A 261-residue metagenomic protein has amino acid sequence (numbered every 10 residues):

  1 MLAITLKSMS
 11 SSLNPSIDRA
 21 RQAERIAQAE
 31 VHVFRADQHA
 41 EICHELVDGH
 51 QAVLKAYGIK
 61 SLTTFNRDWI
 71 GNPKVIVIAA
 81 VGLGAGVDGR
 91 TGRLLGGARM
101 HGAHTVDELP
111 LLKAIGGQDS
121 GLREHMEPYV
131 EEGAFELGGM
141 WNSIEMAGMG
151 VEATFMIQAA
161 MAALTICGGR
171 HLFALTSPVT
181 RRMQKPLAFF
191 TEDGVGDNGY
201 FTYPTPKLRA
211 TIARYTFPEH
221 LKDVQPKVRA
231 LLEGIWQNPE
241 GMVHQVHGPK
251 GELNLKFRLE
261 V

Functional and structural regions predicted by a protein language model:
M1-K60, W69-G71, M140-I144, T165-V261: Terminal substrate-recognition subdomain of acyl/acetyltransferases
D68-A79, V106-L109: A short helix-loop-beta-strand connector motif used in the catalytic cores of GNAT acetyltransferases and, in some
A79-G89: Core beta-strand residues in small-molecule sensory/regulatory alpha/beta domains
A79-V81, R99, I212-T216: Short, well-ordered beta-strand micro-motif
D88-G102: Conserved beta-strand in the GNAT
L94-G97, E136, H171-L175: A structural signal for short, well-ordered beta-strand segments and their strand-loop junctions that often border
R99-S143, P204: Conserved acyl-donor/pantetheine-binding loop and adjacent beta-alpha core of acyl/acetyltransferases and related
G148-A162: Conserved acetyl-CoA-binding loop-helix of GNAT-fold acetyltransferases
